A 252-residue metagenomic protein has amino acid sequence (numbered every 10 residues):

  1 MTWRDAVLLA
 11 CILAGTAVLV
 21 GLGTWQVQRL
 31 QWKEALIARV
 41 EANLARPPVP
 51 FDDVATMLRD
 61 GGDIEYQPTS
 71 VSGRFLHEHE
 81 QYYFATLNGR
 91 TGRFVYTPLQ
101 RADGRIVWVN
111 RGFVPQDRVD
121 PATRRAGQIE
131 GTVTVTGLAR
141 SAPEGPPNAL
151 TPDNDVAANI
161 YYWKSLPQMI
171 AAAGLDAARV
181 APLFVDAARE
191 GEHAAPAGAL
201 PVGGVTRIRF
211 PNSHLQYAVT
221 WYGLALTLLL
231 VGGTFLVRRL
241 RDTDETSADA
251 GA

Functional and structural regions predicted by a protein language model:
M1-A252: Surface-exposed, charge/polar-rich loops and edge strands
